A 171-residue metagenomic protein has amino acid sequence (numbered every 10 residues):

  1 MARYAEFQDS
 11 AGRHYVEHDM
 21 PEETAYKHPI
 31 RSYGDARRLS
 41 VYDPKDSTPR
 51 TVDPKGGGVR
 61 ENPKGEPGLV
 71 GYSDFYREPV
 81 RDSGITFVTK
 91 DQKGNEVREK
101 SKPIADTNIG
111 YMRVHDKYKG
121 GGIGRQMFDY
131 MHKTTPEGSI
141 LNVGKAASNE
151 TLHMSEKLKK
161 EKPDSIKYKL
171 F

Functional and structural regions predicted by a protein language model:
A2-Y4: Cleaved targeting-peptide boundary
I30-Y42, P49, D53-E61, P79-F87: A short helix-loop-beta-strand connector motif used in the catalytic cores of GNAT acetyltransferases and, in some
P67-Y72, D82-I85, G94-K100, I104-T107: Glycine-rich phosphate/pyrophosphate-binding loop shared by adenosine-nucleotide-utilizing enzymes
I109-G120: A short, internal acetyl-CoA/4′-phosphopantetheine-binding micro-motif in the GNAT/acyltransferase core
G120-K133: Conserved acetyl-CoA-binding loop-helix of GNAT-fold acetyltransferases
I140-L170: Conserved active-site alpha-helix within GNAT-family acetyltransferase domains
